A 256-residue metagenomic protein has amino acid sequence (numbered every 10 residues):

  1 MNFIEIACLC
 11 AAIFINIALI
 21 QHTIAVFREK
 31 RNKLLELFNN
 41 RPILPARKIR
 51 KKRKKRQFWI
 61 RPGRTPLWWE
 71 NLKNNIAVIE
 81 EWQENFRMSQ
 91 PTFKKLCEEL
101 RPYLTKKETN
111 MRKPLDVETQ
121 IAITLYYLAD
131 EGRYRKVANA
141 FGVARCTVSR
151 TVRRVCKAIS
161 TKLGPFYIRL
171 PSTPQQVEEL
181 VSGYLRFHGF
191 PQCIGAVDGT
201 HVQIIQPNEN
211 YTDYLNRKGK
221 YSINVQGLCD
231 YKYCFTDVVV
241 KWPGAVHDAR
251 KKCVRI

Functional and structural regions predicted by a protein language model:
M1-K107, T161-G164: Charged, often Cys/His-bearing segments associated with DNA-binding zinc-finger transcription factors
N2-E5, R133-I256: Short, well-ordered secondary-structure "scaffold" segments embedded in the functional core of diverse domains
K30, W68, V78, W82 (+8 more regions): Alpha-helical interaction elements in eukaryotic regulators
S89, I123, V137: Short alpha-helical segments in extracytoplasmic peptidoglycan/chitin-binding modules and envelope-associated proteins
R101, L128-R133: Short connector loops/turns at beta-strand edges and beta->alpha or beta->beta junctions
K107-L115: Short, surface-exposed loop/turn segments at secondary-structure junctions
V117-D130: Short, amphipathic alpha-helical "recognition" segments used to contact nucleic acids or chromatin
